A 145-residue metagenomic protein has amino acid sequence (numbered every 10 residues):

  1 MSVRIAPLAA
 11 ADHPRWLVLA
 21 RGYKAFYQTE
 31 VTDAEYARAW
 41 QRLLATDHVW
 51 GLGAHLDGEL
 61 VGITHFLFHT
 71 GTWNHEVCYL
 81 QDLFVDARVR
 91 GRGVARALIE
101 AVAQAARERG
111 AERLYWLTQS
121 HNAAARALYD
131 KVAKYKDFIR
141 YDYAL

Functional and structural regions predicted by a protein language model:
P7-H75, I99, D142-L145: Acetyl-CoA-dependent GNAT
G58, G93, N122: Conserved G/P- and acidic residue-centered "switch" motifs that form tight phosphate/ATP-binding loops in soluble
H69-L80, R90, K136-D137: A conserved beta-turn-beta hairpin within the catalytic core of GNAT-like acetyltransferases that forms part
D86, Q119: Residue-level recognition of the GNAT/N-acetyltransferase active site
V89, G93-A101: Conserved acetyl-CoA pyrophosphate-binding loop and the N-cap/start of the following alpha-helix in GNAT-like
R96, S120-I139: Conserved active-site alpha-helix within GNAT-family acetyltransferase domains
R107-L117: Conserved GNAT acetyl-CoA-binding A-motif
